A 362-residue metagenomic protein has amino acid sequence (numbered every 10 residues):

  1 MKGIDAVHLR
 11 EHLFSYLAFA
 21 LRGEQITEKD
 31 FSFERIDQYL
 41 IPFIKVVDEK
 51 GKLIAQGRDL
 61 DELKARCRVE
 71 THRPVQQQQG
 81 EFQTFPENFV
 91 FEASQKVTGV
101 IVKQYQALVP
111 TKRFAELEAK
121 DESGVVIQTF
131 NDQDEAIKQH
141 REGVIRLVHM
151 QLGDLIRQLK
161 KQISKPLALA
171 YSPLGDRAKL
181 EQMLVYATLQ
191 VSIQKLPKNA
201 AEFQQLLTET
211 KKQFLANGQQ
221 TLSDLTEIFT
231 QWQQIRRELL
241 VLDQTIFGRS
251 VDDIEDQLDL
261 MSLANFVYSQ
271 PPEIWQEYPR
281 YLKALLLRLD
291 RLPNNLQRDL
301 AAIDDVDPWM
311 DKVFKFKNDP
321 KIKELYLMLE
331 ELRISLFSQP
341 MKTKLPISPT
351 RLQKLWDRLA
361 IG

Functional and structural regions predicted by a protein language model:
M1-G362: A positional "C-terminalness" feature that preferentially activates on distal terminal regions of long, nucleic
